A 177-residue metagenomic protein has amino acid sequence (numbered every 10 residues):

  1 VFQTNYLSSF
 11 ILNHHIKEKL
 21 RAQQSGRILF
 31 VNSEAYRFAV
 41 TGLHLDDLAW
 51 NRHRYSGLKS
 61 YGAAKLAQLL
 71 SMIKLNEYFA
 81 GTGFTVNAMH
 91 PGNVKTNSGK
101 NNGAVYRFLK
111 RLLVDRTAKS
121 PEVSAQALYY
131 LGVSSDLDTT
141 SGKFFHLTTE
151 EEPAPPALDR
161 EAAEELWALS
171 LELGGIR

Functional and structural regions predicted by a protein language model:
V1-K100, L173-R177: Rossmann-fold NAD(P)H-dependent dehydrogenase/reductase core
L48-R52, A104-V114: A short C-terminal helix-loop "cap" of Rossmann-like NAD(P)-dependent dehydrogenase/epimerase domains
A64, A88, R111-P153, L158-E164 (+1 more regions): C-terminal helical subdomain
